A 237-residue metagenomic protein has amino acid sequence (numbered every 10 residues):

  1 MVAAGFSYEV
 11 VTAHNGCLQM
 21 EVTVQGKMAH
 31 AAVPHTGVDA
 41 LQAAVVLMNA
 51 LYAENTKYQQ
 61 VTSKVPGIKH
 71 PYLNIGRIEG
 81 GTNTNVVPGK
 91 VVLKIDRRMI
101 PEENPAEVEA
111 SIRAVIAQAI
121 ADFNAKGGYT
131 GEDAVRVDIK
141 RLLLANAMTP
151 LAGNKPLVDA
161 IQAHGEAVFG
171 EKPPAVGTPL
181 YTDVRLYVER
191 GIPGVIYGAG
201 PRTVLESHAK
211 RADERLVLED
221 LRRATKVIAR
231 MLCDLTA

Functional and structural regions predicted by a protein language model:
M1-F6: A glycine-rich helix N-cap at a beta->alpha junction
T12, Q19-A237: Metal-dependent amide/peptide-bond hydrolase catalytic core, centered on the "pita-bread" metallohydrolase fold
